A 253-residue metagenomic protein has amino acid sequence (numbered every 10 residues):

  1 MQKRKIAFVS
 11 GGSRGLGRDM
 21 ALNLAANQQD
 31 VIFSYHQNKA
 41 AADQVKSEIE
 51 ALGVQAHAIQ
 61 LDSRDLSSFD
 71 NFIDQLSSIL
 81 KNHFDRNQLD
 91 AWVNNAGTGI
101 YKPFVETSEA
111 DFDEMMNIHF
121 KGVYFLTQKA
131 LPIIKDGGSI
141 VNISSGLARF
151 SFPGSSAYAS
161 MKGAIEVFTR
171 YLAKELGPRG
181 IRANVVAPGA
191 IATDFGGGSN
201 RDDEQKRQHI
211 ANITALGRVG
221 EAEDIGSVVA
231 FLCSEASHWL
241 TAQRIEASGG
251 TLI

Functional and structural regions predicted by a protein language model:
S13-R14: Conserved glycine-rich cofactor-binding loop
Q29-Q44: Conserved glycine-rich Rossmann-like NAD(P)H-binding loop of the short-chain dehydrogenase/reductase
P103-F104, S108-M116, K206, I210: Substrate-binding pocket helix/loop in short-chain dehydrogenase/reductase
T127, M161: Active-site helix of classical SDR
P132, K174-P178, H238: Alpha-helical segment proximal to the catalytic Tyr-Lys
S145: Residue(s) in the substrate-gating loop at a strand-loop-helix junction that position the organic substrate next
F150, A230, T241-I253: Short C-terminal tail/terminal secondary-structure segment of NAD(P)H-dependent dehydrogenase/reductase domains
